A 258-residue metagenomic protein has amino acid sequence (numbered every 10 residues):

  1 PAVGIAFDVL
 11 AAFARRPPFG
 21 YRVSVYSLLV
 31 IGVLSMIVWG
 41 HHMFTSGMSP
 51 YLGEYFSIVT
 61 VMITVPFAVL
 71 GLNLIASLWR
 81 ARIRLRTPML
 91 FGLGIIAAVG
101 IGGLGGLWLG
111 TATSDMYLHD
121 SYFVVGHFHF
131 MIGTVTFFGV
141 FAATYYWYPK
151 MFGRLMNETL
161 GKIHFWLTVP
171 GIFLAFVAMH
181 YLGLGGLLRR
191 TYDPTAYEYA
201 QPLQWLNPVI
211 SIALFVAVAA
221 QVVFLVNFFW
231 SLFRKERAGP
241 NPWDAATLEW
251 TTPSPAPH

Functional and structural regions predicted by a protein language model:
P1-F7, T60-N73, M131-A143, A213-V226: Hydrophobic cores of alpha-helical transmembrane segments in multi-pass inner/ER membrane proteins, independent
P1-W39: Short helix-boundary/re-entrant hairpin motifs in multi-pass inner-membrane proteins
A11-A14, F44-M48, A76-I83, A112-D115 (+4 more regions): Juxtamembrane transmembrane-helix termini
A12-P18, I37-I58, W108-F128, Y181-L206: Membrane-interface interhelical loops and short amphipathic "cap" helices that link adjacent transmembrane segments
P18-G32, A76-G106, Y122-V125, F130-G139 (+2 more regions): Interfacial and helix-entry/exit segments of alpha-helical transmembrane bundles in multi-pass inner-membrane proteins
H42-A97: Long, K/E/R/D-enriched contiguous segments that form extended
L188-P202, F229-H258: Extramembrane terminal tails and long inter-domain/linker segments of multi-pass membrane proteins
P202-R237: Repeat-solenoid scaffold signature
